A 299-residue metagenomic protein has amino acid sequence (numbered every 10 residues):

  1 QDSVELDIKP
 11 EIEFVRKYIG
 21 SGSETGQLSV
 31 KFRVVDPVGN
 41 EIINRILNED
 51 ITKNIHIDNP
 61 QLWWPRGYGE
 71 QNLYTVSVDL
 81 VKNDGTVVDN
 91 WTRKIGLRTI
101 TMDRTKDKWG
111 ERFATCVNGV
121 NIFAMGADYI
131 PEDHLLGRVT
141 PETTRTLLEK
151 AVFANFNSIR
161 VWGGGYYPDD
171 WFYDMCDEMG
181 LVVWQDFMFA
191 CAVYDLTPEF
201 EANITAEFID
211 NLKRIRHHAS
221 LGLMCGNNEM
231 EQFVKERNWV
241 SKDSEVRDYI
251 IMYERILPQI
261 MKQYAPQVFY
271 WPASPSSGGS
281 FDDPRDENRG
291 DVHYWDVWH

Functional and structural regions predicted by a protein language model:
Q1-S158, N288: Secreted/periplasmic carbohydrate-active enzymes, especially glycoside hydrolases
S158-E178, V182-H299: Substrate-binding/catalytic cleft of secreted carbohydrate-active enzymes, primarily glycoside hydrolases
